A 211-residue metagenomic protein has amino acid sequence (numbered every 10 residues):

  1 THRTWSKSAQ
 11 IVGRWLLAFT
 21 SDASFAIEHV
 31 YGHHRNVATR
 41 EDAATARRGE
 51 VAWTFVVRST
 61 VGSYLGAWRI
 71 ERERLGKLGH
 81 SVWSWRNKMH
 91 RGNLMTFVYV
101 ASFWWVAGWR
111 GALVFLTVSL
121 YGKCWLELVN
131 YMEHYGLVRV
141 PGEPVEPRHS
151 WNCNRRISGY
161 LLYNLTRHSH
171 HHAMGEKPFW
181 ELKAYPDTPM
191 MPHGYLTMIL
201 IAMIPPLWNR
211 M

Functional and structural regions predicted by a protein language model:
W5-M89, F115, Y121-M211: Cytosolic/stromal cytosol-facing helical appendages immediately following the last transmembrane segment
R91-F103: Core segments of transmembrane alpha-helices that mediate helix-helix packing or line hydrophobic substrate/ligand
W104-W105, L120: Histidine kinase transmitter module recognition
W105-L113: Transmembrane helix interruption/hinge and helix-loop junction motifs
